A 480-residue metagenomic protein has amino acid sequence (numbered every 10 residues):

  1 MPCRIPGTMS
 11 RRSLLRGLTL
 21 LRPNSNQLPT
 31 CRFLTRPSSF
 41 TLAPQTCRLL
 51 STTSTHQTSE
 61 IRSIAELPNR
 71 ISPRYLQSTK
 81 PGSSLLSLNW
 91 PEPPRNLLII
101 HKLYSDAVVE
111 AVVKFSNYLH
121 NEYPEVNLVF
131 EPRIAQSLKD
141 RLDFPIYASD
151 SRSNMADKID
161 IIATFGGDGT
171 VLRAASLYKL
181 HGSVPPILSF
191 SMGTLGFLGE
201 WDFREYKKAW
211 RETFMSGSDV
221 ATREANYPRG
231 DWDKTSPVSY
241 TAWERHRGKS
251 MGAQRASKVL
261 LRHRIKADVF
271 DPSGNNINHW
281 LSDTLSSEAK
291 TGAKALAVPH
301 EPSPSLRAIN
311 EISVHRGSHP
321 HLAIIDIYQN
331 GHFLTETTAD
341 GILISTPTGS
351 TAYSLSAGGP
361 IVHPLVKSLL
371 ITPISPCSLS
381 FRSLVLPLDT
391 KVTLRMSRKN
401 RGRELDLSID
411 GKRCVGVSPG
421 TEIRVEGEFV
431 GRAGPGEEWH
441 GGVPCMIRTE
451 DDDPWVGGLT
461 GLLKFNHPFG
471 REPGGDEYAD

Functional and structural regions predicted by a protein language model:
P2, S10-G17, L34, L50 (+9 more regions): ATP/nucleoside-binding phosphotransfer catalytic cores, i.e., glycine-rich phosphate-binding loops
S51-F165, L172, S183, D202-A242 (+1 more regions): ATP/NTP phosphate-donor binding region
D106-V109, N276, G434: Short N-terminal binding/cap micro-motifs at the start of the first secondary-structure element
V108, G169-A175, T351-L355: Short glycine/serine/threonine-rich phosphate/pyrophosphate-binding segments that cradle anionic phosphate groups
A174-G193: Gly/Ser-rich helix-loop-strand patches that form or flank binding pockets for ribonucleotide-derived cofactors
K179-S183, V362-H363, L386: Short, conserved loop/helix-junction motifs that constitute active-site signature segments in enzyme catalytic cores
G193-D340: Catalytic core of DAGKc-family lipid kinases
H332-S380, D452: Gly/Ser/Thr-rich active-site loops/lids in small-molecule metabolic enzymes that frequently grip phosphoryl groups
